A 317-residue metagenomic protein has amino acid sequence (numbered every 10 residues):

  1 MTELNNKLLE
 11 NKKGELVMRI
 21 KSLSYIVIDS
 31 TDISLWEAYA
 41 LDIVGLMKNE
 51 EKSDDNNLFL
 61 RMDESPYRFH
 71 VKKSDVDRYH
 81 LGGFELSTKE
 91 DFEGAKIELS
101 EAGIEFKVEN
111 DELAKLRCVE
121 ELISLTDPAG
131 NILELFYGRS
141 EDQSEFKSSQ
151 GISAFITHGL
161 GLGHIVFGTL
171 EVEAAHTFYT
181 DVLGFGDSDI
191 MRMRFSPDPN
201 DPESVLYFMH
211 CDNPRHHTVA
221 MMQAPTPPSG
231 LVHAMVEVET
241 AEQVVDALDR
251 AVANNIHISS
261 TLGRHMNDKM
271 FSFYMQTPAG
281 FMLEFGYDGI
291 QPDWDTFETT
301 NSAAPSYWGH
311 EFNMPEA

Functional and structural regions predicted by a protein language model:
T2-E15, A102-H158, V205-H210, N255-A317: Vicinal oxygen chelate
E3-S34, Y79-F84, S140-A174, G186-S188 (+4 more regions): N-terminal beta-strand motif that seeds the catalytic metal site of vicinal oxygen chelate
M18-Y67, F167-H216: Core segments of cupin and vicinal oxygen chelate
S22-T31, S74-S100, E121-T126, L160-L170 (+2 more regions): Vicinal oxygen chelate
W36-L41, L99, G130, A175 (+4 more regions): Conserved active-site tyrosine of GNAT-family acetyltransferases
E51-S87, N110-E112: Conserved donor-binding loop and adjoining core beta-sheet/short helix segment in diverse acyl/aminoacyl transferases
S65-H70, G130-L133, R215-V219, F281-M282: Short, charged/polar, Gly/Pro-enriched secondary-structure boundary elements
P199-D201, L206-D212, H216-M266: A compositional/structural signature marking long, glycine- and acidic/polar-rich segments with frequent tryptophans
